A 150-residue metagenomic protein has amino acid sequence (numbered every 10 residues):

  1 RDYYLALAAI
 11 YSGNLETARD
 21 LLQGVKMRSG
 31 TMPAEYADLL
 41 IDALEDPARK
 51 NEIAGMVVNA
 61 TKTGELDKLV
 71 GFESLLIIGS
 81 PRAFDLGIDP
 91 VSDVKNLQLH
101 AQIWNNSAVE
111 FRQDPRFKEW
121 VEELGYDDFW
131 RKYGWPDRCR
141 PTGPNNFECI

Functional and structural regions predicted by a protein language model:
R1-I150: Alpha-helical protein-protein interaction modules
